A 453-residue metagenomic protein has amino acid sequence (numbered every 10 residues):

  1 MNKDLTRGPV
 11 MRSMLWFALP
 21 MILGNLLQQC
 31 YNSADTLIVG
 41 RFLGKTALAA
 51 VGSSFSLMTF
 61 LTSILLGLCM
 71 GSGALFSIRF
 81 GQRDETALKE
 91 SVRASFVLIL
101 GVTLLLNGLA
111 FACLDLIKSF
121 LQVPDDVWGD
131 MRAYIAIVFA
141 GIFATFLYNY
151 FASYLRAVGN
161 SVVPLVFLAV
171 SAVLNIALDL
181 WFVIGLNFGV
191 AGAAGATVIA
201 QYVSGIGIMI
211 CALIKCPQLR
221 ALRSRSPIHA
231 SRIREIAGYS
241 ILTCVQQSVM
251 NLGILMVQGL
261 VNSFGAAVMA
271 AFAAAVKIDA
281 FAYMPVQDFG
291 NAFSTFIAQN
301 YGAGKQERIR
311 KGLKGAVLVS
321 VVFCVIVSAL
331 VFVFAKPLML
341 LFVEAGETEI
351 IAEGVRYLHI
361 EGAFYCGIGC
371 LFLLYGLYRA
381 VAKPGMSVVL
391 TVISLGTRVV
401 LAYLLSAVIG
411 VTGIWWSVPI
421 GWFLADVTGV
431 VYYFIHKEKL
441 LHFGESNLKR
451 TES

Functional and structural regions predicted by a protein language model:
M1-A18, F76-G141, G185-I241, I297-F364 (+1 more regions): Short alpha-helical transmembrane segments in multi-pass integral membrane proteins
R7, M11-C30, A34, L57-I64 (+7 more regions): Residue-level signal for short hydrophobic patches within transmembrane helices of multi-pass membrane transporters
W16-D35, I137, S171, A200-S204 (+3 more regions): Transmembrane helical elements of multi-pass membrane transporters/channels
M21, N25, L37, A74 (+16 more regions): Transmembrane alpha-helix boundary and packing residues in multipass membrane permease domains and related
C30-A49, K118-D125, W181-F188, S248-K277 (+4 more regions): Helix-terminus/linker motif at the lipid-water interface of multi-pass membrane proteins
L48-G108, T145-P164, A271-A335, I368-A382 (+1 more regions): Small-residue-rich hydrophobic transmembrane alpha-helices
F60-S63, N175-D179, G205-M209, F281-M284 (+3 more regions): Hydrophobic transmembrane alpha-helices of multi-pass small-molecule transporters
C69, I137-R156, P164-A172, A193-I208 (+4 more regions): Short runs within selected transmembrane alpha-helices of multi-pass transporters and secretion channels
